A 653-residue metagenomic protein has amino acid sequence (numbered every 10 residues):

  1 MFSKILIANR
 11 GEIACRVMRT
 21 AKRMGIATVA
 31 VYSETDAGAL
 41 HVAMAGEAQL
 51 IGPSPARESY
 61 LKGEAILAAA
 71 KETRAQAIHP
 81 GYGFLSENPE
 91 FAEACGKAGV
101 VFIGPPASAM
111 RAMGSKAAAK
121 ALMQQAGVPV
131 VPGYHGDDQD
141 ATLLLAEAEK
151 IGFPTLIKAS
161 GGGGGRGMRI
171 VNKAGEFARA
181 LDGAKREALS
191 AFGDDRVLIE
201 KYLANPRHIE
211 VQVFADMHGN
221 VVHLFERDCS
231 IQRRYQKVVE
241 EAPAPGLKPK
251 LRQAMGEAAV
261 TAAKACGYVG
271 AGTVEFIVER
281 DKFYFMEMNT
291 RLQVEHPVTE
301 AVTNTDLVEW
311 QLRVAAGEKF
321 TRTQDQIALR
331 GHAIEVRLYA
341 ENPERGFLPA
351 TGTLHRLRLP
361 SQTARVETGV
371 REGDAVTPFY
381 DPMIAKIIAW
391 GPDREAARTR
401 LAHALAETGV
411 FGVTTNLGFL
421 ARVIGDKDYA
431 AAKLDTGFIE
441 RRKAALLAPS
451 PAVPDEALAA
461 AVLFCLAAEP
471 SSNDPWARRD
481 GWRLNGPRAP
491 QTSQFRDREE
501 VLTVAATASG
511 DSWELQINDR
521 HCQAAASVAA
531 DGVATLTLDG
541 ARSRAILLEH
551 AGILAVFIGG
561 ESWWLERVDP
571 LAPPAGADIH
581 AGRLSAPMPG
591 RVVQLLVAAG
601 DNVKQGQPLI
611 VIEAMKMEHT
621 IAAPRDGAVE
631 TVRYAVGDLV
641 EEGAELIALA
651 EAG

Functional and structural regions predicted by a protein language model:
M1-V274, V278-H296: N-terminal beta-alpha lobe that positions the nucleotide/phosphoryl donor in ATP/NTP-coupled carboxylate activation
S3, R166, P243, D381-I387 (+1 more regions): Short amphipathic alpha-helical segments
G104, A159-G161, N172, V213-A215 (+12 more regions): Flexible glycine-/small-residue-rich
K173, A215-N220, V278-D281, A316 (+4 more regions): Short acidic-glycine loop/turn motifs at beta-strand connectors
A259, P297-Q523, P608, D638 (+1 more regions): Catalytic cores of soluble metabolic enzymes centered on carboxylation/carboxyl-transfer
S509-S543: Conserved nucleotide-binding/hydrolysis modules and their immediate coupling elements across P-loop/ASCE NTPase motors
R542, L548, G552-A586: Catalytic P-loop NTP-binding/switch module of NTPases
P574-G653: Structured functional modules or segments
